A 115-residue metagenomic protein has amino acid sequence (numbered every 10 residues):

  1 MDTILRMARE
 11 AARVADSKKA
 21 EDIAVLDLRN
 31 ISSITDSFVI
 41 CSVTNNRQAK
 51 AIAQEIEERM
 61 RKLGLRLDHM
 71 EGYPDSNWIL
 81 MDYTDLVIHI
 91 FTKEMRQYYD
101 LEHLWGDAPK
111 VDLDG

Functional and structural regions predicted by a protein language model:
M1-I34, T44-I79, K93-M95, L101-G115: Polybasic/polar functional segments that serve as interface/processing modules
M81-Y83: Active-site beta-strand termini and strand-to-loop segments that position acidic
